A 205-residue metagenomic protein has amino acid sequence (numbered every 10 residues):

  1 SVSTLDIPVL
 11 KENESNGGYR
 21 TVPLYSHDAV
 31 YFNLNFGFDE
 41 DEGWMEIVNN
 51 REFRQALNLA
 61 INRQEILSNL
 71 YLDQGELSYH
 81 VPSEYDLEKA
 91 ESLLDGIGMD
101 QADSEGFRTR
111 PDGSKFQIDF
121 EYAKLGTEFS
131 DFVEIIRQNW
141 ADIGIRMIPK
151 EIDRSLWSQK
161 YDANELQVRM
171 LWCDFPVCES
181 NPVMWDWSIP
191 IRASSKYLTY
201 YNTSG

Functional and structural regions predicted by a protein language model:
S1-L72, Y79-G205: Extracytoplasmic/periplasmic ligand-capture domains
